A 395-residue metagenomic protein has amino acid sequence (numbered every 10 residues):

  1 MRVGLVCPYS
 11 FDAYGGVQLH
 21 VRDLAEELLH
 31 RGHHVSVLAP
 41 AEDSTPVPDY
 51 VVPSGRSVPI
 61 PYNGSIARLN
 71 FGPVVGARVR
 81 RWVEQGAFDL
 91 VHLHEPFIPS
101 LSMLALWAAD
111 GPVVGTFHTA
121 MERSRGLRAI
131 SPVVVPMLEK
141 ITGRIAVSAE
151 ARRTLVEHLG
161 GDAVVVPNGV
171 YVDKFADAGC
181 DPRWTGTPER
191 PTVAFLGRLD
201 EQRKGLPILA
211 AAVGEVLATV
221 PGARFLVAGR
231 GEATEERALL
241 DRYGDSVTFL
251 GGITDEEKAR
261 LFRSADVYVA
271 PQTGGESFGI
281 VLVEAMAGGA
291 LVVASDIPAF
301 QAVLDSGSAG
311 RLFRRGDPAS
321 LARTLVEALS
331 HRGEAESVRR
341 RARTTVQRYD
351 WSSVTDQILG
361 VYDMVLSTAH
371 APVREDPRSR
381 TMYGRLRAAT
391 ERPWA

Functional and structural regions predicted by a protein language model:
A41, E150, G169: Carbohydrate-associated surface elements
A41-E42, L196, G222-R237: Glycosyltransferase donor-sugar binding loop
R125, V170-E189, R237: Acidic anion/phosphate-binding donor-loop and adjacent secondary structure in glycosyltransferase catalytic cores
W184-K204, A210-G214, L226: Conserved donor-binding/catalytic core segment of Leloir-type glycosyltransferases
E236-R260: Nucleotide-activated donor-binding/catalytic signature segment of Leloir-type glycosyltransferases, i.e., the conserved
L291-A294: Short hydrophobic beta-strand element within catalytic cores of glycosyltransferases and related nucleotide-activated
S306-G307, R311-P318, E327-G333: Conserved acidic donor-binding segment of nucleotide-sugar-dependent glycosyltransferases
S320, E327, E334-R348, G360 (+1 more regions): A short, well-ordered alpha-helix in the C-terminal region of glycosyltransferases
